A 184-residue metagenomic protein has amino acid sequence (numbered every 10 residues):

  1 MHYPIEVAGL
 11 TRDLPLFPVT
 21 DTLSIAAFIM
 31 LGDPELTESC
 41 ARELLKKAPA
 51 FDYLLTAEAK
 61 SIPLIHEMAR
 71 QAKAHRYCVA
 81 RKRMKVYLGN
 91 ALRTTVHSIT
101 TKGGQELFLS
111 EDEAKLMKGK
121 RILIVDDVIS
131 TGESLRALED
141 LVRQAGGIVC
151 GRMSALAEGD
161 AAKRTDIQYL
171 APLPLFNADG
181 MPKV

Functional and structural regions predicted by a protein language model:
M1-F51: Active-site-facing substrate-recognition patch
H2-P4, R136-V184: PRPP-dependent phosphoribosyltransferase catalytic core
F51-E58: Short glycine-rich phosphate-binding loop at a beta-alpha junction
D52, K120, C150: Conserved acidic residues
E58-L64, T131: Gly/Ser/Thr-rich loops at beta-strand to alpha-helix junctions that form or flank small-molecule/cofactor-binding
L64-A72, E139: Short Gly/Thr/Asp-enriched flexible loops that form oxyanion-binding sites at enzyme active sites
K73-H75, G146-G147: A short helix->loop->beta-strand "cap" motif at the edges of active sites that frequently abuts
H75-I122: Short, glycine/charge-rich flexible loops or terminal/linker lids adjacent to PRPP-binding catalytic cores
